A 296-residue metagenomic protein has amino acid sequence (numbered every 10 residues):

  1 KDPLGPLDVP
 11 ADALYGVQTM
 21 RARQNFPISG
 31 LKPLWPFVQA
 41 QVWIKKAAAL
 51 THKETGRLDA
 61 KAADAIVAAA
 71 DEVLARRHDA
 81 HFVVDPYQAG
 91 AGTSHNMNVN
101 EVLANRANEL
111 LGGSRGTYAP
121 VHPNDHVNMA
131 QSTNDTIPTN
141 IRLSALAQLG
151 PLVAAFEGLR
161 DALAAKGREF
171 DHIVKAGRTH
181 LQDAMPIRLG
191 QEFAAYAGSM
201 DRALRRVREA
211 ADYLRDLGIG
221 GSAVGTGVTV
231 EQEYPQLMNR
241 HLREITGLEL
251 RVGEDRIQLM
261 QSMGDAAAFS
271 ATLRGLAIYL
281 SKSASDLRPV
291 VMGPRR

Functional and structural regions predicted by a protein language model:
K1-R296: Conserved, well-structured ligand/cofactor-binding cores
